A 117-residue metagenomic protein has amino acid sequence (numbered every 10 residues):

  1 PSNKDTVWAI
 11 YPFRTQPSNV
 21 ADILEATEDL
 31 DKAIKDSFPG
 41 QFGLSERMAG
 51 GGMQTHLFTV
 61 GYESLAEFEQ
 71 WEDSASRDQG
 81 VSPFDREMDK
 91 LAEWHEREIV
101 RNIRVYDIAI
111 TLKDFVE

Functional and structural regions predicted by a protein language model:
P1-E117: Short S/T/G/P-rich N-terminal loop/turn motif that feeds into the first structured element of a domain
